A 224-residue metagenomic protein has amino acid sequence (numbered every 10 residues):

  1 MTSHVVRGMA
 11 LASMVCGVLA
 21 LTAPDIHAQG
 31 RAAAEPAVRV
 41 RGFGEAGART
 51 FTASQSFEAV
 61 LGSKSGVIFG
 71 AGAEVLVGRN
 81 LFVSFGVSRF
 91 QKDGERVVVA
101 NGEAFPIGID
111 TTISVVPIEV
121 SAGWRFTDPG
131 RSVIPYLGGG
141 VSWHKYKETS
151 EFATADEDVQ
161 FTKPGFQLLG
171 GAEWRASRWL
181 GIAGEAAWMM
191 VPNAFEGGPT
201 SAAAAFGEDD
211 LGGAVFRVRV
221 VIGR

Functional and structural regions predicted by a protein language model:
M1-A37: Cleavable N-terminal export/targeting peptides
Q29-A32, A48, E74-F152, F161 (+2 more regions): Gram-negative (and chloroplast) outer-membrane scaffold detector with strong preference for beta-barrel transmembrane
P36, S63-V67, T112-V115, D158-G165 (+1 more regions): Short sequence motifs at beta-strands and strand-loop junctions characteristic of Gram-negative outer-membrane
V40-G42, F57, V67-A71, V116-V120 (+2 more regions): Hydrophobic, lipid-facing positions within transmembrane beta-strands of outer-membrane proteins
G47-G72, F161: Surface-exposed strand-loop-strand hairpins of Gram-negative outer-membrane beta-barrel proteins
T52-V60, E95-G102, K147-D156, A194-A203: Outer-membrane beta-barrel translocator domains and adjoining extracellular loop/strand segments of Gram-negative
V116-I118, D156-D158, E185, A194-E196: Outer-membrane beta-barrel porins/channels
